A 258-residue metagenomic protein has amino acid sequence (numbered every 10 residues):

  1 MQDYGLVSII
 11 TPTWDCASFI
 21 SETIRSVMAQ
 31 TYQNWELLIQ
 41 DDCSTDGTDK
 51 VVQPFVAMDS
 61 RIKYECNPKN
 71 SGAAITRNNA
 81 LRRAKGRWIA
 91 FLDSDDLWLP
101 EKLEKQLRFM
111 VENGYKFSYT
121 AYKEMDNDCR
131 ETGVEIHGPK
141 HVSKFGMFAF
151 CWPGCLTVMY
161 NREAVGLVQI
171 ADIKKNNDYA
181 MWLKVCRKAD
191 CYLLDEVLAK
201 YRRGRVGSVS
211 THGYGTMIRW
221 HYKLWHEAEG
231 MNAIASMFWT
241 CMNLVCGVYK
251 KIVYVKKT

Functional and structural regions predicted by a protein language model:
M1-M28: N-proximal low-complexity "stem/linker" segments adjacent to membrane-targeting elements
G5-S8, E36, A180: Cell-envelope/extracellular polymer assembly enzymes that use nucleotide-activated donors
S18-S21, D46-P54, L97, E101: Acidic helix N-cap motif at the loop->helix transition within catalytic regions of sugar-transfer enzymes
Q33, D41-K50, K69-S71, D93: A conserved acidic beta->alpha catalytic loop
N67-A84, K105: Glycine-rich, basic loop-to-helix element that forms the pyrophosphate-binding segment of sugar-nucleotide handling
R82, V134-T216, W220-H221: Conserved nucleotide-sugar donor-binding catalytic segment
I89: Short aromatic/hydrophobic "clamp" motif used to bind/position activated sugar donors
E101-T132: Conserved donor NDP-sugar-binding/catalytic core segment of glycosyltransferases
